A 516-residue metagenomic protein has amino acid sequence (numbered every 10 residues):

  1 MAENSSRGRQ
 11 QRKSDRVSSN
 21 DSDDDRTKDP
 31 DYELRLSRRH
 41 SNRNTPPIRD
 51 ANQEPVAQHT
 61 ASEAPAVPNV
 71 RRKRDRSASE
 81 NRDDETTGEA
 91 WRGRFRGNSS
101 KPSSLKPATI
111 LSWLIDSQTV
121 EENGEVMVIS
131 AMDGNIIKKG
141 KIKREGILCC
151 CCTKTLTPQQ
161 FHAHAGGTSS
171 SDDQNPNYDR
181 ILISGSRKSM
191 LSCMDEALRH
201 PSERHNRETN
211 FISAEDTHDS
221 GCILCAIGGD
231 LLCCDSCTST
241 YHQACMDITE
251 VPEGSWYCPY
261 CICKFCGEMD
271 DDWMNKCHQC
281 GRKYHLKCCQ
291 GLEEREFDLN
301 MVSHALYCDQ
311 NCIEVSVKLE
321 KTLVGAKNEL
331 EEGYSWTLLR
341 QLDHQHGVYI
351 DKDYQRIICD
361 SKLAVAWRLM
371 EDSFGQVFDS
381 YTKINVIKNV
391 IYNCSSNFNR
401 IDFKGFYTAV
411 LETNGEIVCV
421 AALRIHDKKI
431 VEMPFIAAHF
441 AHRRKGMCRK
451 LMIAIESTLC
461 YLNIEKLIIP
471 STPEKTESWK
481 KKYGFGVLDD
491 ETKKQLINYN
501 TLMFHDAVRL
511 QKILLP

Functional and structural regions predicted by a protein language model:
M1-T240, A244-D247, P252, Y260 (+2 more regions): Eukaryotic, polar/proline-rich low-complexity intrinsically disordered regions
L105-A108, S184-G185, S189-D360: PHD-type zinc finger and closely related Cys/His-rich zinc-binding mini-domains in nuclear regulators
K154, T168, T238-S239, C263 (+10 more regions): Conserved beta-strand elements of beta-rich interaction domains across eukaryotes, especially beta-propellers
E294-R295, P470, G484-H505, R509: Conserved catalytic-core motifs of GNAT/GCN5-like acyltransferases
Q355-A441: A conserved beta-strand-loop-helix scaffold within acyl/acetyltransferase catalytic domains
R444-S457: Conserved acetyl-CoA-binding loop-helix of GNAT-fold acetyltransferases
S457-P473: Conserved GNAT acetyl-CoA-binding A-motif
S478-K482: Conserved active-site tyrosine of GNAT-family acetyltransferases
